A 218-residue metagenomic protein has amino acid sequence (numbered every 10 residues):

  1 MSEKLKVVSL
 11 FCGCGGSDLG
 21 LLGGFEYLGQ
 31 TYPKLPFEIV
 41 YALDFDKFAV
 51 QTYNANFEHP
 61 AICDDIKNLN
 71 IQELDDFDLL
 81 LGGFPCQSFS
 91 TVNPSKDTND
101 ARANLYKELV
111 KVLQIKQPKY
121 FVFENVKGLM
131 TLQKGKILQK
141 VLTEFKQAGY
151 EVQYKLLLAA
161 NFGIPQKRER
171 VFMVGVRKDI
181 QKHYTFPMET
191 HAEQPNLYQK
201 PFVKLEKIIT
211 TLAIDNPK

Functional and structural regions predicted by a protein language model:
S2-Q117, K127-K140: Core alpha/beta nucleotide-donor-binding catalytic domains of modification enzymes
L69-L79, F89-K218: Class I S-adenosyl-L-methionine
